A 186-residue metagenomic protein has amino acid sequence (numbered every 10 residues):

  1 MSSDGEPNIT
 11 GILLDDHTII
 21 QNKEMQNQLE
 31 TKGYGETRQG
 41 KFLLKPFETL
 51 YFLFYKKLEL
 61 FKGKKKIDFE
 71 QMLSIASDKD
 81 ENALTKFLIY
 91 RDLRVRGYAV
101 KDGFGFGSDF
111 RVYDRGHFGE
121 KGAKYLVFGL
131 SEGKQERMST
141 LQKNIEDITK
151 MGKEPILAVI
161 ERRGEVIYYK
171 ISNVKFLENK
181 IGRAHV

Functional and structural regions predicted by a protein language model:
M1-Y90, A99, G116-R183: Conserved phosphate-interacting/catalytic interface
V95-G107: Short, well-structured beta-strand/strand-turn elements
F106-R115: Beta-rich nucleic-acid/ligand-interaction surfaces
